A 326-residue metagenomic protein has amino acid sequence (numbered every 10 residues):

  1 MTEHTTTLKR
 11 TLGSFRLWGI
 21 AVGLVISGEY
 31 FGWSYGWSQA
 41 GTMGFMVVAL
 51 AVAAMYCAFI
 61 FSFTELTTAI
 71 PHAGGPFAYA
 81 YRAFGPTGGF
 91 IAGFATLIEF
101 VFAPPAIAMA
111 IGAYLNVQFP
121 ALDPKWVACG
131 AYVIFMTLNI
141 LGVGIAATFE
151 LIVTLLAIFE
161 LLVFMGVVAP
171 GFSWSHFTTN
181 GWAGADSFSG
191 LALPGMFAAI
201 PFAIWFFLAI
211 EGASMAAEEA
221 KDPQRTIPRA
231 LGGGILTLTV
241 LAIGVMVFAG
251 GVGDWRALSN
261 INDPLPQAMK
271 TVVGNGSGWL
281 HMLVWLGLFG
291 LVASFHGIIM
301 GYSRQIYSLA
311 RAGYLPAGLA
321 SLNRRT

Functional and structural regions predicted by a protein language model:
M1-M46, Y56-F61, I70-A73, A183: Membrane-interface "cap" regions at the ends of multi-pass membrane proteins
E3-K9, L141-L151, I210-L241, A310-S321: Hydrophobic, small-residue-rich membrane helices and short re-entrant helix-turn-helix hairpins that build
S14-F31, A131, A185-A249, S277-I299: Hydrophobic, membrane-embedded alpha-helices of multi-pass small-molecule transporters
W18-G19, F45-L50, F90, K125-G130 (+3 more regions): Hydrophobic alpha-helical transmembrane segments
Y35-Q39, C57-Y132, M136-I140, I145 (+3 more regions): Hydrophobic transmembrane alpha-helices that form the core helical bundles of multi-pass secondary transporters
M43-M46, F84-G88, A121-W126, S187-G195 (+2 more regions): Membrane-interfacial loop-to-helix junctions in multi-pass transporters
A78-Y79, G85, N116-Q118, A230-H296 (+1 more regions): TM-loop-TM module centered on a large, flexible mid-protein loop between adjacent transmembrane helices in multi-pass
L155-G184, I204, M246-G253: Hydrophobic alpha-helical segments and their helix-loop junctions in multi-pass secondary transporters
